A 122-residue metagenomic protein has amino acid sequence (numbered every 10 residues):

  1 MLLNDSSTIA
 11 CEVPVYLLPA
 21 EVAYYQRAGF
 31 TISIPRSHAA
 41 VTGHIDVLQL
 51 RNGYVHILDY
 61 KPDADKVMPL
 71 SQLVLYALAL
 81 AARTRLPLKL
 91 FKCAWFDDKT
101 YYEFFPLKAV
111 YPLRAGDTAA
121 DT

Functional and structural regions predicted by a protein language model:
M1-N52, P87, Y102-L107, R114: Catalytic cores of nuclease domains that cleave nucleic-acid phosphodiester backbones
T31, F96-T100, T118: Compositionally biased, intrinsically disordered low-complexity regions
A40-P112: Nucleic-acid nuclease catalytic cores
A109-T122: Intrinsically disordered, low-complexity terminal regions enriched in charged/polar residues
